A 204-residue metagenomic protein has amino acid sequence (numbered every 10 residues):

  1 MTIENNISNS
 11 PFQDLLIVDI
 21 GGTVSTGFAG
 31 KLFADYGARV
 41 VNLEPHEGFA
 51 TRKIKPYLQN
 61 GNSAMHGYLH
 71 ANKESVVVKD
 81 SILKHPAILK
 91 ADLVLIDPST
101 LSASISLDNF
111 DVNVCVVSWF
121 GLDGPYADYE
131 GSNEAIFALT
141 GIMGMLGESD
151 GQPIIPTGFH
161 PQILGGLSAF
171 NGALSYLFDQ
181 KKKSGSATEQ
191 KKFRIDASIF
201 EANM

Functional and structural regions predicted by a protein language model:
M1-F193: N-terminal helix-loop segment corresponding to the beta1-alpha1 unit of nucleotide/adenylate-binding folds
T188-M204: Polar, surface-exposed loop/tail segments that function as active-site lids or cofactor/substrate-recognition elements
